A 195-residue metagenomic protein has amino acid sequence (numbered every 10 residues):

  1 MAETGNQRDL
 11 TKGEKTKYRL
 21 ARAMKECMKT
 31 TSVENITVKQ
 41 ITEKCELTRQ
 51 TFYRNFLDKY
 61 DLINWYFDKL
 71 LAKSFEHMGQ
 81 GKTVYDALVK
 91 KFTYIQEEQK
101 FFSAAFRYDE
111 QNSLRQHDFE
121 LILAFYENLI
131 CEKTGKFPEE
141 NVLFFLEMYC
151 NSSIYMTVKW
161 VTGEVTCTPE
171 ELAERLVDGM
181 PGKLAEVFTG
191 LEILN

Functional and structural regions predicted by a protein language model:
M1-G13, F188-N195: N-terminal intrinsically disordered/low-complexity leader segments
E14-T37: Short, amphipathic alpha-helix enriched in basic
Y18-E26, K44, D61-D86, K90 (+2 more regions): Alpha-helical structural segments
L20, I36-K44, F52, I95: Append "Primarily bacterial transcriptional regulators
N35, D58-I63: Short amphipathic alpha-helical segment with a characteristic S/N-K-E followed by hydrophobic residues
E46-F56, S153: Short hydrophobic/aromatic patch on the recognition helix
Q111-K136, E140-Y155, D178, A185: Amphipathic alpha-helical packing segments from all-alpha helical-bundle domains
K159-N195: C-terminal peripheral helix-coil segments that are non-catalytic and often amphipathic
